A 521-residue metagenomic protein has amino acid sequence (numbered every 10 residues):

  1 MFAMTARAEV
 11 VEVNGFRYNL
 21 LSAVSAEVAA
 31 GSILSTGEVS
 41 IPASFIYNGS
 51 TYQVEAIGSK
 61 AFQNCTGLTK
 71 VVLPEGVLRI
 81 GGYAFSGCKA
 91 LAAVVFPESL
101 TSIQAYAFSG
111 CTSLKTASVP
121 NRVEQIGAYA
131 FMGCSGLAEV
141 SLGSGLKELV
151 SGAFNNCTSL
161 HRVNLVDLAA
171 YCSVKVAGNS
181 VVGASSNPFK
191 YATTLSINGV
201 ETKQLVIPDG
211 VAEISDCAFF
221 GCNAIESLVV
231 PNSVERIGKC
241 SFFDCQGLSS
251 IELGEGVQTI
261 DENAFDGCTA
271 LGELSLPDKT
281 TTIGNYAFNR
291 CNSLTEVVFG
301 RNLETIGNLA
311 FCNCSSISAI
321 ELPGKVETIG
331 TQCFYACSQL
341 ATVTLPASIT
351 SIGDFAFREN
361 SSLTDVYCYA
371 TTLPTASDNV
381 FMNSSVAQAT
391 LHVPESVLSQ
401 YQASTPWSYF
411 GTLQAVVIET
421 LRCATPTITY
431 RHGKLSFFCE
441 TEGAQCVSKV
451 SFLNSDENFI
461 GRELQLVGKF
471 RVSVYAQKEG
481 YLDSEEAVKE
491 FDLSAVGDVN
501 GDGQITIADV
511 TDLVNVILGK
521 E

Functional and structural regions predicted by a protein language model:
A3-V13: Boundary at the C-terminal end of the N-terminal hydrophobic targeting segment
V11-S32, A403: GGW-centered surface loops in extracellular recognition modules
V13-G15, A23, L34-A56, T66-R79 (+15 more regions): Structural signature of tandem-repeat unit edges
S59-A61, G81-A84, Q104-S109, G127-M132 (+10 more regions): Consensus positions within tandem repeat domains that build extended binding/scaffold surfaces
K175-S180, D378-N383, S399-G411: Short, aromatic/basic amphipathic alpha-helical patches
Q204, S494-G503: Short, recurring structural edge motifs at helix starts
V417-A495: Short, compositionally stereotyped local motifs that mark structural "simplifiers"
V499-E521: Alpha-helical segments with a strong preference for the paired helices of cellulosomal dockerin domains
